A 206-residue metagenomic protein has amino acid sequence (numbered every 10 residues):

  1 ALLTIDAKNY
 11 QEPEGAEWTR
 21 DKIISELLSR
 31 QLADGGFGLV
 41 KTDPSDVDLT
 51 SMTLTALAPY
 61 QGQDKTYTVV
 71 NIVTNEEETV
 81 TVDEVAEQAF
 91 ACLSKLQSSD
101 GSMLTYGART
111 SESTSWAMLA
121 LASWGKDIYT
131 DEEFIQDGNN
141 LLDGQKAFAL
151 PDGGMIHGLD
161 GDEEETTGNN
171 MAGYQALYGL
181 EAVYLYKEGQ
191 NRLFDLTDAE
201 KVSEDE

Functional and structural regions predicted by a protein language model:
A1-R20, L32-Q88, L96-F134, P151-E188: An alpha-helical repeat/solenoid feature that recognizes helix-turn-helix modules
D21, S25-E26: Short, conserved phosphate-binding/catalytic loop or strand-edge motifs used in phosphoryl-/nucleotidyl-transfer
G189-E206: Intrinsically disordered, low-complexity repeat and linker tracts
